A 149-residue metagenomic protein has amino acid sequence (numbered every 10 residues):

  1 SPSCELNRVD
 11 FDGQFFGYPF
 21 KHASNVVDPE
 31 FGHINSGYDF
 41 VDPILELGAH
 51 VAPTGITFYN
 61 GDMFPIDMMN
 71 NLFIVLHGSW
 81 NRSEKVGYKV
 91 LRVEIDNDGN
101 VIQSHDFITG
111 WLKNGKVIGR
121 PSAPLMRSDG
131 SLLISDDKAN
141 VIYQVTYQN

Functional and structural regions predicted by a protein language model:
S1-F107, N114-G119, R127, Q148: Beta-propeller domain segments
L125-N149: Blade-level signature of beta-propeller repeat domains, shared across WD40, Kelch, NHL, RCC1 and BNR/Asp-box propellers
